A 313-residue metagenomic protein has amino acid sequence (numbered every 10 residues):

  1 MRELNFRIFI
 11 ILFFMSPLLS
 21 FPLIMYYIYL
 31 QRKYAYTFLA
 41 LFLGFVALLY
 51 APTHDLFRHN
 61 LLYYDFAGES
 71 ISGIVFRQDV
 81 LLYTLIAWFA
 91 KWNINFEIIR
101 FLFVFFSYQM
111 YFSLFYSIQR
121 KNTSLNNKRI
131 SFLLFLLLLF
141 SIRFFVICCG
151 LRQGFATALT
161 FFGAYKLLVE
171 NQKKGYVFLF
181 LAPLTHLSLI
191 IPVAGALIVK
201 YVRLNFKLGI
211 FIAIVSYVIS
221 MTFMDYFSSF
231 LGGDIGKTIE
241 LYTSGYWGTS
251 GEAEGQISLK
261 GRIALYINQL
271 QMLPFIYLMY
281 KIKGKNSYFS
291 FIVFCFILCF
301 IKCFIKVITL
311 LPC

Functional and structural regions predicted by a protein language model:
F9-H54, V215-T222: Transmembrane signal-anchor helices characteristic of membrane glycosylation enzymes that use polyprenol
P52, F57-L61, F66, Y83 (+1 more regions): Alpha-helical transmembrane segments and terminal signal-anchor/GPI-anchor hydrophobic tails, characterized by long
F57-D65, S72-I94: Short hydrophobic/aromatic helix or loop-helix immediately within or flanking a transmembrane segment in polytopic
I94-E97, I142-R152, I305-L311: Membrane-interface helix caps and helix-loop-helix hairpins in membrane proteins
L102-T123: Transmembrane-helix motifs of polytopic, lipid-linked glycan transferases
R129-G150, G154-F161, S188: Membrane-embedded helix bundles of polyisoprenyl
T160-K174: Membrane-interface transmembrane helices that cradle and orient dolichyl/undecaprenyl
K174-L197: Membrane-interface alpha helices of multi-pass inner-membrane proteins
